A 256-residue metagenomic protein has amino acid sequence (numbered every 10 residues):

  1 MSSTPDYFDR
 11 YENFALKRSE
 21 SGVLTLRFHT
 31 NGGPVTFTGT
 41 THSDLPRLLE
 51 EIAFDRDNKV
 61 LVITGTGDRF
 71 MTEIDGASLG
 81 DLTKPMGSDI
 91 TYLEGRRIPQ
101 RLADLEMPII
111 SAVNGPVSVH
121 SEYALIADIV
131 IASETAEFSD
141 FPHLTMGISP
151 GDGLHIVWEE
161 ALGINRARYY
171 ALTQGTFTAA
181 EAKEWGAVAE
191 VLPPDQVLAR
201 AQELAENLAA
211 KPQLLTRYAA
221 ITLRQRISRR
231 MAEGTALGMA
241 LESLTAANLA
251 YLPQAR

Functional and structural regions predicted by a protein language model:
M1-L24, T30, R56, G67-M71 (+4 more regions): C-terminal alpha-helix plus adjacent terminal tail
F14, F37-L61: A short, well-ordered alpha-helical element
L26, L45, I63, A124 (+2 more regions): Terminal peptide-recognition signature
D57, T64-R97: Glycine- (often His-adjacent) and acidic-residue-rich active-site loop that binds/positions the CoA thioester
R96-T145: Glycine-rich beta-to-alpha active-site loop
D128-G151, V188-R200: Gly/Pro- and small hydrophobic-enriched strand-loop and loop-to-helix capping segments that sit at the rims
D128-I129, Y169, T173-G175, E181 (+2 more regions): Well-ordered beta-strand positions
H155-N165: Hydrophobic, secondary-structure "cap" segments at the distal end of domains
